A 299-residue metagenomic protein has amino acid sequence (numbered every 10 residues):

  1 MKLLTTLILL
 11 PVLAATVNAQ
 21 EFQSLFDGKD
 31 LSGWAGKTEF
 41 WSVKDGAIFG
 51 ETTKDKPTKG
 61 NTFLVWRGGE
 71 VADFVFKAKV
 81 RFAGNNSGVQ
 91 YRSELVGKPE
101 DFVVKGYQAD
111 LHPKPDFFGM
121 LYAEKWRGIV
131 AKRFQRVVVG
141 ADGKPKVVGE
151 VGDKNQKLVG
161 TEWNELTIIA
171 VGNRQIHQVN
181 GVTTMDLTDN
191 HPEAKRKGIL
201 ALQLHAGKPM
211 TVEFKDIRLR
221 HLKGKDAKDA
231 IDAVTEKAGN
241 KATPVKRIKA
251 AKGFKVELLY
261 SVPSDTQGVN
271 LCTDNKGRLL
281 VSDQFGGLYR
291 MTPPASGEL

Functional and structural regions predicted by a protein language model:
T5-A15: Bacterial N-terminal signal peptides
A19-K241, T292: Carbohydrate-interacting regions of secretory-pathway proteins
I231-L299: Beta-propeller domains with acidic blade repeats across secreted/periplasmic ectodomains and cytosolic WD/CNH propellers
